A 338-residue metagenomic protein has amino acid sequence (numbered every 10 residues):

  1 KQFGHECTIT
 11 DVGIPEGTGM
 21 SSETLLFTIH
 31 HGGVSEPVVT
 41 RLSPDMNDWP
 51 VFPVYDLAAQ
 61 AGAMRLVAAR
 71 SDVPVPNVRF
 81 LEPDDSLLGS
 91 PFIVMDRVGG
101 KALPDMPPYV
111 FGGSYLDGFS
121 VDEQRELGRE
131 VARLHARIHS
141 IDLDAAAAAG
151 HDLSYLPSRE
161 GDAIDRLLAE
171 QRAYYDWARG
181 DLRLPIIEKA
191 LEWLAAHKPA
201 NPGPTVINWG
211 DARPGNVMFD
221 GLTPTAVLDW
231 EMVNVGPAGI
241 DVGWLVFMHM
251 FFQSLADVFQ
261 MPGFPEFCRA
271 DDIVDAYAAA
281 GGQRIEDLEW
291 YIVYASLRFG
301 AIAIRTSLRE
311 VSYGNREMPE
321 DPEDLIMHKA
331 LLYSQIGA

Functional and structural regions predicted by a protein language model:
K1-I9: Juxta-kinase regulatory segment immediately upstream of eukaryotic protein kinase catalytic domains
G13-I187, H197-P204, T223: ATP-binding pocket architecture of kinase catalytic cores
N208: Conserved catalytic-core element of eukaryotic-like protein kinases
D211: Conserved catalytic-loop position in the HRD/HxD motif
L228-V233: Activation of the activation-loop gatekeeper triad in protein kinase-fold domains
I240-G281, A295-Y313: Active-site activation/catalytic loop segments of kinase-like enzymes and analogous catalytic loops in related
Q283, D287, R298-A338: Helical subdomain adjoining the active site within ATP-dependent kinase catalytic cores
